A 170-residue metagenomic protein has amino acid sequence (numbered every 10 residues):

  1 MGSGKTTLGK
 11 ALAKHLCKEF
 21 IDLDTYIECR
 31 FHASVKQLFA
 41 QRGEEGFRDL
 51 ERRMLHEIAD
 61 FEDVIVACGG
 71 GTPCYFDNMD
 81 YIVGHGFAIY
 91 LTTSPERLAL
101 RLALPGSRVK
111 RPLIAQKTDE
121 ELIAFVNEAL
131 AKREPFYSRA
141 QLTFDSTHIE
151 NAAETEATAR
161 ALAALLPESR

Functional and structural regions predicted by a protein language model:
S3: ATP-binding Walker
T6: Walker A/P-loop
A11, H15, A131-R170: NTP-dependent small-molecule kinase module
D22-V83, L104-S107: ATP-dependent small-molecule kinase phosphotransfer cores that center on conserved nucleotide phosphate-binding segments
G70-T72, S94-E96, I149: Short glycine-rich anion-binding loops that position phosphate/pyrophosphate groups of nucleotides and phosphorylated
G84-F87, R139-Q141: Short glycine-/polar-rich loops that comprise or flank the Walker A/P-loop and associated switch/sensor motifs
H85-E134: A glycine- and Lys/Arg-enriched "phosphate-lid" helix/loop adjacent to the NTP-binding pocket of small-molecule kinases
